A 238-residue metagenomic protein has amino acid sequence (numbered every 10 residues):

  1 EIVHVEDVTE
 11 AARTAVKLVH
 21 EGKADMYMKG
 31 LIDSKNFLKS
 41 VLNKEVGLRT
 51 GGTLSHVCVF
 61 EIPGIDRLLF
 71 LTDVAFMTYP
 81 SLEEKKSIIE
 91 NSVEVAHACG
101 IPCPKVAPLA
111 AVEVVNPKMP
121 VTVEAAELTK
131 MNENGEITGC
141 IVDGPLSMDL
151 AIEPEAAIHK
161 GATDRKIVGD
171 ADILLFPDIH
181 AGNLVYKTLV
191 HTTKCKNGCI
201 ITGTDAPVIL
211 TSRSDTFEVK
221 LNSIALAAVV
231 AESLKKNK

Functional and structural regions predicted by a protein language model:
E1-I167, D172-K238: Anion-binding alpha/beta catalytic cores of soluble intermediary-metabolism enzymes, centered on
